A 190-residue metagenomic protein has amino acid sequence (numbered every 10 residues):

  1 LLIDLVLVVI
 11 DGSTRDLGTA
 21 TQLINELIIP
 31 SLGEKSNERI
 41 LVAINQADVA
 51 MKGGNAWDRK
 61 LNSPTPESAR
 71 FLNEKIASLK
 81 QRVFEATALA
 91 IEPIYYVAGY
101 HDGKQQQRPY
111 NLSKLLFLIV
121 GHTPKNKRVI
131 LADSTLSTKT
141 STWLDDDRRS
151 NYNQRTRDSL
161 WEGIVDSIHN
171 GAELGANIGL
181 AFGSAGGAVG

Functional and structural regions predicted by a protein language model:
L1-D166: Conserved GTPase G-domain substructure that encodes guanine base recognition and part of the catalytic core, centered
R155-G190: Membrane-inserting effector segments that mediate pore formation, membrane fusion, or transient membrane insertion
